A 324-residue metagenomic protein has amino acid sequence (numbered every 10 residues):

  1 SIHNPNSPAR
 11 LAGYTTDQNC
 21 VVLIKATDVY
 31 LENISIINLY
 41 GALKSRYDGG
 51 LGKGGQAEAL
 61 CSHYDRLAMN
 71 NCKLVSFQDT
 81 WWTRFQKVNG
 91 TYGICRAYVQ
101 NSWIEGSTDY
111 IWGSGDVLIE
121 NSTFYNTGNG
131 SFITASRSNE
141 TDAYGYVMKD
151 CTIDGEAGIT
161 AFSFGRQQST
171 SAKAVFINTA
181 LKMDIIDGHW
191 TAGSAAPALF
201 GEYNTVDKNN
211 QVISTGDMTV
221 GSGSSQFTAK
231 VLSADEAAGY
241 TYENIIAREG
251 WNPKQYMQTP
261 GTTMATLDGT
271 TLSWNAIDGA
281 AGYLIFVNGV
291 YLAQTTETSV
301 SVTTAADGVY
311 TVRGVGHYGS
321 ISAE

Functional and structural regions predicted by a protein language model:
S1-T271, D278, L284, L292-S322: Sequence-level preference for short, compositionally simple segments enriched in small aliphatic or small polar residues
